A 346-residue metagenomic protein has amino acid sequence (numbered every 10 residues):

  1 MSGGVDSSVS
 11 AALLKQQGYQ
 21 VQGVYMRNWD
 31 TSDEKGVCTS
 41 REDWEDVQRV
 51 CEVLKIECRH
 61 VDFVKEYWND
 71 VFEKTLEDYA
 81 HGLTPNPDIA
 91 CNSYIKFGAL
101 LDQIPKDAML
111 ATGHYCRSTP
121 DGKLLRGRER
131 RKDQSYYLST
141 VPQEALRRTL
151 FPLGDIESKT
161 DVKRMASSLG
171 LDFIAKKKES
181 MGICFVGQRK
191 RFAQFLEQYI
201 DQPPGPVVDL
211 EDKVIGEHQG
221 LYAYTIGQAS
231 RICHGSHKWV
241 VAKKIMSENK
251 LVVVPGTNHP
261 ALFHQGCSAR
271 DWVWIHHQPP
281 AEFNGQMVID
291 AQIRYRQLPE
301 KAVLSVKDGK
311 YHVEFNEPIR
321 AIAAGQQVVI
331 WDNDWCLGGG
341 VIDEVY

Functional and structural regions predicted by a protein language model:
M1-S139, T160-D161, S167: ATP-dependent adenylation/nucleotidyltransferase module used to activate substrates
A111-R117, L124-Y346: AMP-forming adenylation/ATP pyrophosphatase catalytic core
